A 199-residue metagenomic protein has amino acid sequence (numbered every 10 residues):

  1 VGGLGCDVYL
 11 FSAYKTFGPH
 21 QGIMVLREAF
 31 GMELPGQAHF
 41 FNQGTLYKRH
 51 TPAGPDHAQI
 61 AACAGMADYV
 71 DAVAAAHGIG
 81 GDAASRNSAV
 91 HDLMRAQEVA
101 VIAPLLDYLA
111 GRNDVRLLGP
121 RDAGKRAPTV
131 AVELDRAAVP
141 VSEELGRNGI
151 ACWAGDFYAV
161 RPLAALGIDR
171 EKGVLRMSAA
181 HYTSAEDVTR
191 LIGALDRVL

Functional and structural regions predicted by a protein language model:
V1-L199: Pyridoxal 5′-phosphate
